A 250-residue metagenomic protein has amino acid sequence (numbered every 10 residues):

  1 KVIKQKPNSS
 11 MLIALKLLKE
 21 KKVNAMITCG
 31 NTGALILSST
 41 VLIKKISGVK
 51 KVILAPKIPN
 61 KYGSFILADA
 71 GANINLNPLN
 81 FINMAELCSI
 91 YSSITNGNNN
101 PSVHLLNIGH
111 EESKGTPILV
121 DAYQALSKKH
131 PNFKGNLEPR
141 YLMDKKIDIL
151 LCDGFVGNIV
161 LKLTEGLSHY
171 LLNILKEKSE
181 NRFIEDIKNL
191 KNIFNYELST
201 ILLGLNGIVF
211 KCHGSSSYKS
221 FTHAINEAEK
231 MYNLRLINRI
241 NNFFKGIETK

Functional and structural regions predicted by a protein language model:
K1-N8, L37, K45, L142-I149: Active-site-adjacent loop and "lid" segments of alpha/beta metabolic enzymes
K1-V23: Phosphate/nucleotide-donor binding subsite
L12, L18-K19, A34-K50: Glycine/small-residue-rich loop that forms an oxyanion/phosphate-binding "nest" at active or ligand-binding sites
I13-L17, K51-I58, C88-I94: Short, charged beta->alpha transition segments
L15-I36, K114, L119-D121, A125 (+1 more regions): Glycine-rich phosphate-binding loop
T40-I53, P59-L67, K145-L150, G154-K250: Glycine-rich phosphate/nucleotide-binding loop
A72-I74, N107-E112, P139-Y141, D153-G157 (+1 more regions): Glycine-rich beta-alpha junction loops
I74-P139, D148: Glycine-rich phosphate/diphosphate-binding loop of Rossmann-like nucleotide-binding domains
